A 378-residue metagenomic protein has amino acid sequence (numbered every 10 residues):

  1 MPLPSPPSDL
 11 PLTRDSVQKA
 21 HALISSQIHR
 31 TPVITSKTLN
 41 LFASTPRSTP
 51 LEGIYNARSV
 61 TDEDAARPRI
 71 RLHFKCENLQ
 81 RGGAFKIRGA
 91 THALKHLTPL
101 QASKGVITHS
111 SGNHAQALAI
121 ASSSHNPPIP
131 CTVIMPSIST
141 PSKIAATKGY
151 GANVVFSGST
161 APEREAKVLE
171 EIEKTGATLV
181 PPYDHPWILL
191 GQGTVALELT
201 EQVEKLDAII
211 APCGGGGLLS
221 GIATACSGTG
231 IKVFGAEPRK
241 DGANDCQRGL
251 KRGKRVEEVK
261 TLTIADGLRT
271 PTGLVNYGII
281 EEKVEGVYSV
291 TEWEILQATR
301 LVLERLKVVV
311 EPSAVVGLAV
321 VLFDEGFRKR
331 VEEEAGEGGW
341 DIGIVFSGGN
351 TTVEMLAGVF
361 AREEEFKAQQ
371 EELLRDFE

Functional and structural regions predicted by a protein language model:
M1-E378: PLP-dependent amino-acid enzyme catalytic core
